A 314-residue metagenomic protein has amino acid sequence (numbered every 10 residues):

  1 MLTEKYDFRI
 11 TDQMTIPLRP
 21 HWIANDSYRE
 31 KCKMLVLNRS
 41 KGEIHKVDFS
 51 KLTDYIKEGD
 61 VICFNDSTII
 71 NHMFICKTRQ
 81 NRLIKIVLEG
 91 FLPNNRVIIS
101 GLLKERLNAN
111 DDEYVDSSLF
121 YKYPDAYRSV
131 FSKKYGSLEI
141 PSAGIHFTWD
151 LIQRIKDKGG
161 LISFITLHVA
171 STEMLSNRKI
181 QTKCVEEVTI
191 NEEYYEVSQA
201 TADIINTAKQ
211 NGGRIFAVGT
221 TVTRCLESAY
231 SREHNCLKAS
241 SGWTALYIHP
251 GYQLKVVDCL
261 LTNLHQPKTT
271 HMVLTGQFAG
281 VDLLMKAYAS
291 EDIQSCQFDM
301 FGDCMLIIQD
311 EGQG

Functional and structural regions predicted by a protein language model:
M1-G314: A cross-family signal for N-terminal binding/gating loops and helix N-caps that shape access to the active site
